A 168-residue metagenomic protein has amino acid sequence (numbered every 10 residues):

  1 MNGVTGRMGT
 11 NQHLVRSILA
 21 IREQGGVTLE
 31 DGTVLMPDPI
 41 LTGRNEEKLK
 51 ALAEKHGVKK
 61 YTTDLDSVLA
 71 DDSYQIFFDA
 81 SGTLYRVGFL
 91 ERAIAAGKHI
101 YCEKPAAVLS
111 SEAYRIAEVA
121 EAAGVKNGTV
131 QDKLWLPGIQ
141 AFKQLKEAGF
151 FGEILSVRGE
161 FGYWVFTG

Functional and structural regions predicted by a protein language model:
M1-H56: N-terminal Rossmann-like dinucleotide-binding module
V15-E23, E91, A95, E118 (+1 more regions): Short, well-ordered alpha-helices that flank and scaffold nucleotide-derived cofactor binding pockets
S17, S67, I76, G88 (+2 more regions): Alpha-helical elements of Rossmann-like donor-binding domains used by nucleotide-donor carbohydrate transfer enzymes
K60, Q75-I76, S156: Short, Asp-centered acidic motifs that coordinate Mg2+ and/or phosphate in catalytic or ligand-binding sites
K60-D72: Short acidic low-complexity segments
Q75-I76, G82, V87-L134: Beta-strand-loop-alpha-helix segment that lines the small-molecule cofactor/substrate pocket of alpha/beta enzymes
K133-G168: Predominantly a Rossmann-like dinucleotide-binding segment in NAD(P)-dependent oxidoreductases
